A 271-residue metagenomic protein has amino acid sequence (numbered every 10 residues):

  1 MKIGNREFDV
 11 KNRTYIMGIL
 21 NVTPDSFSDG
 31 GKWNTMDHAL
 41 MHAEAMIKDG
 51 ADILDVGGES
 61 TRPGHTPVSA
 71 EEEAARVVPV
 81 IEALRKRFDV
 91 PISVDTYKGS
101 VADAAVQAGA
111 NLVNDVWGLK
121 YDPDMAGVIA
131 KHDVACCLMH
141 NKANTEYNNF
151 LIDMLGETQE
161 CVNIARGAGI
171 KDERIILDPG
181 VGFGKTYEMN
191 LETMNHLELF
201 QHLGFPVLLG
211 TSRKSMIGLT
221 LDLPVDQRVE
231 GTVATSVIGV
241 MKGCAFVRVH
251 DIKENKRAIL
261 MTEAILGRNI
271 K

Functional and structural regions predicted by a protein language model:
M1-R13: SAM-dependent methyltransferases
I3-N5, S28-D37, M41-H42, T61-A83 (+6 more regions): Active-site-adjacent loop and "lid" segments of alpha/beta metabolic enzymes
D9, I16-D37: N-terminal binding-site loop/beta-alpha segment at the start of enzyme catalytic domains that lines or forms
L20, G50, V113: Conserved hydrophobic/aromatic pocket- or pore-lining residues that grip, position, or stack substrates in active sites
M41-G57: Catalytic domains of carbohydrate-active enzymes, especially glycoside hydrolases
G180: Conserved Motif II region of HX4D acyltransferases
